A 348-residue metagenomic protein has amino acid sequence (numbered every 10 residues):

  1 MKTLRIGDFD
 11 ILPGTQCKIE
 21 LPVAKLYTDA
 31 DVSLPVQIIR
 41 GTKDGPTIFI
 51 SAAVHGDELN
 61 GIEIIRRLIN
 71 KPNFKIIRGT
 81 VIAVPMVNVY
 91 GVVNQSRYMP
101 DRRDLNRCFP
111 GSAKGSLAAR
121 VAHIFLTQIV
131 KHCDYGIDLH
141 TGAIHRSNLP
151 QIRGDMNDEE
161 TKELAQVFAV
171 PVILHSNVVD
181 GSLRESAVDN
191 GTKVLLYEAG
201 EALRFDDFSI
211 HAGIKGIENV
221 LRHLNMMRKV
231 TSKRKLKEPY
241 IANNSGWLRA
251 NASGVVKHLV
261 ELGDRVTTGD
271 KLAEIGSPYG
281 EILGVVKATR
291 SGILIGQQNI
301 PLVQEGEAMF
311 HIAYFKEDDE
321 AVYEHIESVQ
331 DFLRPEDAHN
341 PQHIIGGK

Functional and structural regions predicted by a protein language model:
M1-K348: Structured catalytic-domain cores with a bias toward divalent-metal coordination
